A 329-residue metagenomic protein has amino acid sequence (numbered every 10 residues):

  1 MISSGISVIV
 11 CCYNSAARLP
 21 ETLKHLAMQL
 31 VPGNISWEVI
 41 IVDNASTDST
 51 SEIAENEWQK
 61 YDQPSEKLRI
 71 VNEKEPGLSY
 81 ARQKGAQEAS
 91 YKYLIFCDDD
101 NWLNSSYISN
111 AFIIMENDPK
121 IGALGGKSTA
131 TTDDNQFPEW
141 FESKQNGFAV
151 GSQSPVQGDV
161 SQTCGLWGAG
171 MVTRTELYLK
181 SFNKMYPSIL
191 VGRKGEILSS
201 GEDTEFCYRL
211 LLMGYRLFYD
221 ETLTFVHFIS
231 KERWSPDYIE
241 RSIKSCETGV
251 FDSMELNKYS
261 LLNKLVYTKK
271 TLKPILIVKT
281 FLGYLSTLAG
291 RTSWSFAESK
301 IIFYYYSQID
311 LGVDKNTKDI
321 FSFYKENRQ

Functional and structural regions predicted by a protein language model:
S15-Q29: Short, well-formed alpha-helical segments that are part of the catalytic scaffolds of diverse glycosyltransferases
H25, D43-I53, N101: A conserved acidic beta->alpha catalytic loop
E73-A89: Glycine-rich, basic loop-to-helix element that forms the pyrophosphate-binding segment of sugar-nucleotide handling
L94: Short aromatic/hydrophobic "clamp" motif used to bind/position activated sugar donors
S106-W140: Conserved donor NDP-sugar-binding/catalytic core segment of glycosyltransferases
S143-T163: Short, flexible, basic/aromatic active-site loop/helix in glycosyltransferases
I189-F206: Acidic donor-binding loop at a coil-to-helix junction in glycosyltransferase catalytic cores that engages
L198, Y215, T222, S235-Y267 (+1 more regions): Catalytic core of nucleotide-sugar-dependent glycosyltransferases
